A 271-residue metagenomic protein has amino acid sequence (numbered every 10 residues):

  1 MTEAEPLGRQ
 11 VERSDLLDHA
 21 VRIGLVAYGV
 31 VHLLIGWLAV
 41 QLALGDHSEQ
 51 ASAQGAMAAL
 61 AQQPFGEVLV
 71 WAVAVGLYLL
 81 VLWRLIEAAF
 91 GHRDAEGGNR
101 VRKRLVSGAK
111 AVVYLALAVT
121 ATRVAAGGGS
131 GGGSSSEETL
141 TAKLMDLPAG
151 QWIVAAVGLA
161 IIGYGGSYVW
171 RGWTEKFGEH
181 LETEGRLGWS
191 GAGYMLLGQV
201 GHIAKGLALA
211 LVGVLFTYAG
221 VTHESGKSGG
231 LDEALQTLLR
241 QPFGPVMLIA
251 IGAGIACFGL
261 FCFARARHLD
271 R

Functional and structural regions predicted by a protein language model:
T2-G8, H19, G29-L38, W71 (+1 more regions): C-terminal functional regions that serve as terminal interaction/effector modules
T2-Y78, N99, A266: An N-terminus-focused feature that recognizes amino-terminal "leader" regions
E3, E87-A109, G172-L197, A266-R271: Cytoplasmic juxtamembrane regions at transmembrane-helix boundaries
V11-A27, Q63-L69, E96-V106, L147-I153 (+2 more regions): Membrane-interface helix-boundary signature
D15-L16, L34, L38, P64-E175 (+1 more regions): Hydrophobic, ordered structural segments
A39-A51, A121-E138, T217-S228: Membrane-helix interface motif
A51-A61, L140-L144, L187-S190, Y194 (+1 more regions): Short, membrane-exposed interhelical loops at transmembrane-helix boundaries
L105-V124, S190-V212: Hydrophobic alpha-helical transmembrane segments of integral membrane proteins
